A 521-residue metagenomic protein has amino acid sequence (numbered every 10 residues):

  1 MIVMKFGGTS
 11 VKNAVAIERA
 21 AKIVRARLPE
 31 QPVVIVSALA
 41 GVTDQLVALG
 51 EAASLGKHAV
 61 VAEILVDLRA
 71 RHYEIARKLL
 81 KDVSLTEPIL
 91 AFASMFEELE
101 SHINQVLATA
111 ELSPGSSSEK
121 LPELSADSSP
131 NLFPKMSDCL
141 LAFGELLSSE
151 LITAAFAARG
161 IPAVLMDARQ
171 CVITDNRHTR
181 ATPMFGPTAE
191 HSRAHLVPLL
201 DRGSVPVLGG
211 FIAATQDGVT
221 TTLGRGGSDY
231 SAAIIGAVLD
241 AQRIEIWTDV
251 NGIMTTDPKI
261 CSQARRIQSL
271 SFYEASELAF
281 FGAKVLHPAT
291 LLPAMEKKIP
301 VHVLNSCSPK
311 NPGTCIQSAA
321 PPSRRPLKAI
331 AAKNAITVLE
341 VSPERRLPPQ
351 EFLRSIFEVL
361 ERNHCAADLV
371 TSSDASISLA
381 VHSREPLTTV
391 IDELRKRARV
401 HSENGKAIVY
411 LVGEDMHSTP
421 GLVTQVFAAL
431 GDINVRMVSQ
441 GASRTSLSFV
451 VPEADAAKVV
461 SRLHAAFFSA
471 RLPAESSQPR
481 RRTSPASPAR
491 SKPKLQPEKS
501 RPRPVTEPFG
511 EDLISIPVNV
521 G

Functional and structural regions predicted by a protein language model:
M1-I2, Q31-V34, Y73, P162-V164 (+16 more regions): Structural motif
M1-L286, L291, V451-P452, R471 (+4 more regions): Nucleotide/pyrophosphate-binding catalytic subdomain
L39-A40, Q170, V250-G252, K297 (+5 more regions): Glycine-rich beta-alpha junction loops
S276-Q317, P322-P326, I330-S342: A conserved active-site cap/scaffold subdomain adjacent to cofactor or substrate pockets
P312-G521: A conserved regulatory-domain signal marking ACT and ACT-like small-molecule sensing domains and adjacent regulatory
